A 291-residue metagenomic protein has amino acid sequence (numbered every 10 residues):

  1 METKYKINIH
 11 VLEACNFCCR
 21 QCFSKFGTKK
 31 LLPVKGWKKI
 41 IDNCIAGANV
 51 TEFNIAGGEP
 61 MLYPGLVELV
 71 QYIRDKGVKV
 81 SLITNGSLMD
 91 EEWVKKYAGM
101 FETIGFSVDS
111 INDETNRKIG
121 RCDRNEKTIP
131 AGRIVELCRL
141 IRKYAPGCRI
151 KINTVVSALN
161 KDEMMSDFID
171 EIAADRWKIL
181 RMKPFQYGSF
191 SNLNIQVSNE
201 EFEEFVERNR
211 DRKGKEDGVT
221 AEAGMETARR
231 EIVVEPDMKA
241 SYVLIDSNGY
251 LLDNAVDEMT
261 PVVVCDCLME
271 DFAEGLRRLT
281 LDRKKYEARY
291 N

Functional and structural regions predicted by a protein language model:
M1-N8, A46, R229-E231, L281-K284 (+1 more regions): N-terminal [4Fe-4S]-dependent radical SAM core
M1-S81, L88-K95: Conserved alpha-helical substructure of the radical SAM core
Y5-I9, F53, V80-L82, I104-F106 (+2 more regions): Hydrophobic faces of well-ordered beta-strands that scaffold small-molecule active sites in alpha/beta enzyme cores
N49-V50, F101, G147, A174: A structural motif
G58-P60, N85-S87, D109-I111, V155-S157 (+1 more regions): Active-site beta-loop-alpha junctions enriched in small/polar residues
R74, A98, R142: Anion (oxyanion) recognition and catalysis
W93-I111, F168-I179: Structural recognition of alpha->loop->beta junctions
D113-L279, K284-E287: Radical SAM enzyme [4Fe-4S]-AdoMet core and its adjacent flexible, acidic and glycine-rich loops/tails across
